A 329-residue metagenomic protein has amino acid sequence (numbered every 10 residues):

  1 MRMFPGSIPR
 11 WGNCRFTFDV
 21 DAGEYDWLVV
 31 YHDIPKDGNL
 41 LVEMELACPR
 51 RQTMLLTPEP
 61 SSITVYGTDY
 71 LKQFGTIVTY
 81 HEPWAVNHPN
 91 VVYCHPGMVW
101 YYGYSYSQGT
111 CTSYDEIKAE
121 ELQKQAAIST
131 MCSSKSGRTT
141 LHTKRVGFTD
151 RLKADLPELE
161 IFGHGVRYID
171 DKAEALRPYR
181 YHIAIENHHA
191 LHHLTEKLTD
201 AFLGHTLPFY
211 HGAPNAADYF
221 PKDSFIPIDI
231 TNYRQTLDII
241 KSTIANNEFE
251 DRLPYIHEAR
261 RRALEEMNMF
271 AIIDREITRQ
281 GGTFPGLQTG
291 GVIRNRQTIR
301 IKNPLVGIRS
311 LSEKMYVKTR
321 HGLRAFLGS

Functional and structural regions predicted by a protein language model:
M1-T57, T68-I161, A173-H182, H188-S329: Pol beta-like nucleotidyltransferase catalytic core
S62-Y66: Terminal end segments
G163-G165: Short loop/edge segments at beta-strand edges and connector loops that shape dinucleotide/nucleotide cofactor-binding
